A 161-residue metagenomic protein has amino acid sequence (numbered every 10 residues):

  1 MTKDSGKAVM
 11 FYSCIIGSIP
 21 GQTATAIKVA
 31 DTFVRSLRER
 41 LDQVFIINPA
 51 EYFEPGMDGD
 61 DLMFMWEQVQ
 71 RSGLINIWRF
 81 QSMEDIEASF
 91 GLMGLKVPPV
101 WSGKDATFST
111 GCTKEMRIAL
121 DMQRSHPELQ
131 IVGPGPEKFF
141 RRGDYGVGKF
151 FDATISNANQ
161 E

Functional and structural regions predicted by a protein language model:
M1-E161: Conserved catalytic or regulatory cores that recognize and/or transform ribose-phosphate-containing ligands
